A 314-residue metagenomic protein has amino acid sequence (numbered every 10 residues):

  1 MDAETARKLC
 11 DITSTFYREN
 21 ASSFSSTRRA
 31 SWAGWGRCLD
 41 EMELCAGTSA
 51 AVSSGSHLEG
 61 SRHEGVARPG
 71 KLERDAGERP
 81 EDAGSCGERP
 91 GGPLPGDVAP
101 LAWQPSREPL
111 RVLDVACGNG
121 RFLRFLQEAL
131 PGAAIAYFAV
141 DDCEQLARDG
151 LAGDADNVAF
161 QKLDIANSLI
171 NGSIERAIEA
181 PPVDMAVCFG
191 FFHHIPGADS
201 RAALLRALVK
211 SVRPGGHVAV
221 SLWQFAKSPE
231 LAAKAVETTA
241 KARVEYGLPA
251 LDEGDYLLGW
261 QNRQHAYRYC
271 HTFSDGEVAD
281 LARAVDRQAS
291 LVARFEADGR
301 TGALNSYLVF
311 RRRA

Functional and structural regions predicted by a protein language model:
M1-G47, A51, G55, P69 (+8 more regions): Class I (Rossmann-like) S-adenosyl-L-methionine-dependent methyltransferase catalytic domain, capturing the SAM-binding
P109, P182-V183: Local beta-strand N-terminus motif with an aromatic residue
V187: A conserved beta-strand element that flanks and buttresses the S-adenosyl-L-methionine
G190-H194: Short catalytic micro-motifs in class I SAM-dependent methyltransferases
I195-A207: A short, conserved alpha-helix within the catalytic core of class I
A207-P214: Conserved helix-to-beta-strand junction in the class I
